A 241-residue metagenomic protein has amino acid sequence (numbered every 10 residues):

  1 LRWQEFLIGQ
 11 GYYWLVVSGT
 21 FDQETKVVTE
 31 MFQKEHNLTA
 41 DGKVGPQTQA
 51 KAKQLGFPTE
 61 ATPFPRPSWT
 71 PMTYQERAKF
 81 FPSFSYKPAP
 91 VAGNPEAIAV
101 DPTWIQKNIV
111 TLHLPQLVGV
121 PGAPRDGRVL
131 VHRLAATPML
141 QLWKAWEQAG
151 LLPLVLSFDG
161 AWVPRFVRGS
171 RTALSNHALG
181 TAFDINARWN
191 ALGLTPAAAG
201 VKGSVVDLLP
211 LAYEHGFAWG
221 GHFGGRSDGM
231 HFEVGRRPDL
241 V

Functional and structural regions predicted by a protein language model:
L1-L55, H222-R226: Short acidic, glycine/serine/threonine-rich helix-capping segments at coil-helix boundaries
Q4, K26, Q49, A136-W143 (+1 more regions): Extracytoplasmic/secreted envelope proteins and their assembly/folding machinery, especially bacterial periplasmic
L7-Y12, F32-A40, G56-T59, W143-G150 (+3 more regions): Sec/Tat-exported extracytoplasmic proteins
W14-G19, N37-A40, A123-R133, R171-T172 (+1 more regions): Second-shell loop/turn segments in exported
E60-G93: N-terminal low-complexity, Pro/Thr/Ser-rich intrinsically disordered segments that act as propeptides or flexible
P82-V155: Active-site acidic/histidine clusters and adjacent loop/turn architecture that either coordinate catalytic ions
L140-T181, A191-L192, A218: Active-site-adjacent loop/helix surface patches within enzyme catalytic domains that shape the substrate-binding cleft
S170-V241: Catalytic cores and adjacent binding grooves of peptidoglycan-active enzymes
